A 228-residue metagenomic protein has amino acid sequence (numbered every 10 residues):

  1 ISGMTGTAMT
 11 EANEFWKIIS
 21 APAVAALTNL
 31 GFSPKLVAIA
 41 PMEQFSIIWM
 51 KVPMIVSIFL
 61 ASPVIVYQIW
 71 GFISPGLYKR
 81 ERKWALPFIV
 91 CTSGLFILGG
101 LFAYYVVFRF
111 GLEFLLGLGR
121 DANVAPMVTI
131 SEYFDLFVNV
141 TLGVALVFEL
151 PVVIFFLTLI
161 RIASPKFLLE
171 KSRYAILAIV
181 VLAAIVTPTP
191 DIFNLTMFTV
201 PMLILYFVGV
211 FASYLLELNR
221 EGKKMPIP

Functional and structural regions predicted by a protein language model:
I1-P228: Membrane topogenic/interface segments and analogous intrinsically disordered interaction regions
